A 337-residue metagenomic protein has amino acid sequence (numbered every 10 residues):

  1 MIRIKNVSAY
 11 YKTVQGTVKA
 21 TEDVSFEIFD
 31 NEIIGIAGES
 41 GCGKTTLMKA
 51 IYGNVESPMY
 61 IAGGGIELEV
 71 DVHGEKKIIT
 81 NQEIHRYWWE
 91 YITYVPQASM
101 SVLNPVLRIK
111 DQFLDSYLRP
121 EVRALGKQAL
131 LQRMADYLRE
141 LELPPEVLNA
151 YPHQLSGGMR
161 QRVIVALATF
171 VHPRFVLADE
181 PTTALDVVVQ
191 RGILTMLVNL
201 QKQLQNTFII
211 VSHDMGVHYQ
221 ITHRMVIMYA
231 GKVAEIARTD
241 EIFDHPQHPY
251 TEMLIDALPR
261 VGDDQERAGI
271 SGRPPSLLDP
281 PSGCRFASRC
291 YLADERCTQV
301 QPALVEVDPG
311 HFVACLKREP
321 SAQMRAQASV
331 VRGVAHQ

Functional and structural regions predicted by a protein language model:
A37-E39: The feature captures the beta-strand-to-loop junction immediately N-terminal to the Walker
V72-T93, R119, E241-P246, S276-P281: ABC ATPase NBD coupling module
Q128-E146, I255: Conserved ABC ATPase "signature" region
F170-R174: A short, proline-enriched helix->beta-strand linker immediately N-terminal to the Walker B motif in ABC-type P-loop
P181, L185-Q265: P-loop NTP-binding/switch modules centered on Walker-like glycine-rich loops
I236-Q337: Short catalytic/signature loops enriched in Gly
